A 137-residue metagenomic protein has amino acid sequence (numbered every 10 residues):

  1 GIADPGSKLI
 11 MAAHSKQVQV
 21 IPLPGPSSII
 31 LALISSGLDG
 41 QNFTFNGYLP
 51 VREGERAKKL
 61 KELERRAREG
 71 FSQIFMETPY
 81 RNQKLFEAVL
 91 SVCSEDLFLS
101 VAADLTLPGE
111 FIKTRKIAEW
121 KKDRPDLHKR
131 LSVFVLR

Functional and structural regions predicted by a protein language model:
G1-G6, N82: Acidic, metal-coordinating catalytic cores used for nucleic-acid/nucleotide bond scission and strand-transfer chemistry
D4-R66: Class I SAM-dependent methyltransferase SAM-binding "motif I" and its flanking Rossmann-like core
E69-R137: A contiguous loop/helix-start segment that scaffolds small-molecule binding in enzyme catalytic cores
